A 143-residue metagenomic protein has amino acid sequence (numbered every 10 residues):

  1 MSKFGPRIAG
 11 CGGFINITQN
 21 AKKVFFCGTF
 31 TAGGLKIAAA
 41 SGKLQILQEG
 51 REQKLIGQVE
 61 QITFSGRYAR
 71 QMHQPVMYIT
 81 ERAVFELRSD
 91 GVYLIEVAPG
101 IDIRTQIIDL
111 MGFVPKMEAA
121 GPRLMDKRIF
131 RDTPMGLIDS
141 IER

Functional and structural regions predicted by a protein language model:
M1-M135: Conserved phosphate- and dinucleotide-binding cores of soluble alpha/beta proteins, encompassing both enzyme active
G136-R143: Long, compositionally biased
